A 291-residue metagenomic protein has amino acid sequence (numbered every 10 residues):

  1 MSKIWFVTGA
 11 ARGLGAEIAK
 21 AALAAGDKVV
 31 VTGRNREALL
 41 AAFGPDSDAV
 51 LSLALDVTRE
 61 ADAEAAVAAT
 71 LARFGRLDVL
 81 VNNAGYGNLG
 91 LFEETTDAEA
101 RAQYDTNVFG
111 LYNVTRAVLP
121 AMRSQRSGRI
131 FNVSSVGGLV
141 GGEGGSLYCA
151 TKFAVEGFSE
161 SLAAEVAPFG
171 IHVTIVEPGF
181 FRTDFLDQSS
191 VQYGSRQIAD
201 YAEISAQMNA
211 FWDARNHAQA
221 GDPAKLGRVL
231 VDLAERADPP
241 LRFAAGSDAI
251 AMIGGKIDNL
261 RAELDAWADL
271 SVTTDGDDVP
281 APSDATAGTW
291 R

Functional and structural regions predicted by a protein language model:
A11-R12, N35: Conserved glycine-rich cofactor-binding loop
A25-A41: Conserved glycine-rich Rossmann-like NAD(P)H-binding loop of the short-chain dehydrogenase/reductase
L55-A65, D97-A98: The beta1-alpha1 cofactor-binding region of Rossmann-like NAD(H)/NADP(H)-dependent oxidoreductases
L91-F92, E99-R101: Substrate-binding pocket helix/loop in short-chain dehydrogenase/reductase
T115, T151: Active-site helix of classical SDR
S135: Residue(s) in the substrate-gating loop at a strand-loop-helix junction that position the organic substrate next
P168-P239: SDR active-site lid
